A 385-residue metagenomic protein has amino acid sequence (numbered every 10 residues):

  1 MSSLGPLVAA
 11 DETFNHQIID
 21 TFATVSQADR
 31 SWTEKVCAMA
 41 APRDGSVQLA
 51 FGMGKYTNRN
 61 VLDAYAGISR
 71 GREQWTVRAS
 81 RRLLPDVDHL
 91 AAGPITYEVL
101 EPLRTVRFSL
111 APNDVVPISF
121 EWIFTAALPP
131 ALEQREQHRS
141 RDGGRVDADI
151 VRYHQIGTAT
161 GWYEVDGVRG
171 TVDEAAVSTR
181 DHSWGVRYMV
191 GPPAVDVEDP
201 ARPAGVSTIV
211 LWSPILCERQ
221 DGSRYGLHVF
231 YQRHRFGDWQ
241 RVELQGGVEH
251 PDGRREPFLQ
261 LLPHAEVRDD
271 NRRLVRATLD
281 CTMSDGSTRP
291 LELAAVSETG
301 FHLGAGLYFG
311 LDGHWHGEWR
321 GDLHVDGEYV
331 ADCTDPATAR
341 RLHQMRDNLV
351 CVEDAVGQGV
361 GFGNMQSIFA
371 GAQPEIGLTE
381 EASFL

Functional and structural regions predicted by a protein language model:
M1-L385: Structured soluble/peripheral alpha/beta segments that form catalytic or ligand/cofactor-binding pockets
